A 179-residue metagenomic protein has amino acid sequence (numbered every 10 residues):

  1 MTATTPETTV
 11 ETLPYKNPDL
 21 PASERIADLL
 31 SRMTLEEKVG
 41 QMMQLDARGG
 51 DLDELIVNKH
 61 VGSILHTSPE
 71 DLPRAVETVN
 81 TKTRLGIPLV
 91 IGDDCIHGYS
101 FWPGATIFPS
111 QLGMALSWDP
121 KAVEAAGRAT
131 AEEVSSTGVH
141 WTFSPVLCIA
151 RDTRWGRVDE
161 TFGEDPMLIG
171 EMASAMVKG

Functional and structural regions predicted by a protein language model:
T2-G179: N-terminal beta-rich core of secreted/periplasmic extracellular enzymes
